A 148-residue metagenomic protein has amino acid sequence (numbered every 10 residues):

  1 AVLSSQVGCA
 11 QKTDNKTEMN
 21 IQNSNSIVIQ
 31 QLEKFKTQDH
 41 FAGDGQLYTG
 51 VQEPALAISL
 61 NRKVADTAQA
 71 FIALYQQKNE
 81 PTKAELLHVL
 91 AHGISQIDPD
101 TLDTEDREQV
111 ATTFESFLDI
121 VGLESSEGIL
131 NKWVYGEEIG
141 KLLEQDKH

Functional and structural regions predicted by a protein language model:
A1-L3: Sec-dependent N-terminal signal peptides
T17-Y75, E138-H148: Short terminal alpha-helical segments
E18-Q30, D103-H148: Amphipathic alpha-helical binding modules
V64-D103: Mature extracytoplasmic domains of secretory-pathway proteins
